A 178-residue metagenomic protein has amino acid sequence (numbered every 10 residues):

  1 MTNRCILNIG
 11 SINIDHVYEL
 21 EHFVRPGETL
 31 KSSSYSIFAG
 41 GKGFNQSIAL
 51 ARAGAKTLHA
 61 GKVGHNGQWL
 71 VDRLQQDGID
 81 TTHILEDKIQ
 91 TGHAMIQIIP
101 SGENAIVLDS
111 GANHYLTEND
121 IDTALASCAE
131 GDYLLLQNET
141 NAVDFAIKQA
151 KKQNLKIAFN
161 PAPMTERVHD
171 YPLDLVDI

Functional and structural regions predicted by a protein language model:
M1-T2, R25: N-terminal functional modules and adjacent low-complexity/disordered segments of proteins
T2-I12, R73-E86, I98-I178: Ribokinase/PfkB-type carbohydrate-kinase core domain
I6, P26-H93, P100: Substrate-binding N-lobe of the ribokinase-like
D15-G27: Acidic-glycine-rich active-site phosphate/pyrophosphate-binding loop
H16, W69, A94, F145: Phosphate- and divalent-cation-binding pockets in alpha/beta enzyme and binding domains that engage nucleotide-derived
L20-E21, A51-A53, D170: Residue-level detector of alpha-helical segments with a strong bias toward transmembrane helices and their helix-loop
